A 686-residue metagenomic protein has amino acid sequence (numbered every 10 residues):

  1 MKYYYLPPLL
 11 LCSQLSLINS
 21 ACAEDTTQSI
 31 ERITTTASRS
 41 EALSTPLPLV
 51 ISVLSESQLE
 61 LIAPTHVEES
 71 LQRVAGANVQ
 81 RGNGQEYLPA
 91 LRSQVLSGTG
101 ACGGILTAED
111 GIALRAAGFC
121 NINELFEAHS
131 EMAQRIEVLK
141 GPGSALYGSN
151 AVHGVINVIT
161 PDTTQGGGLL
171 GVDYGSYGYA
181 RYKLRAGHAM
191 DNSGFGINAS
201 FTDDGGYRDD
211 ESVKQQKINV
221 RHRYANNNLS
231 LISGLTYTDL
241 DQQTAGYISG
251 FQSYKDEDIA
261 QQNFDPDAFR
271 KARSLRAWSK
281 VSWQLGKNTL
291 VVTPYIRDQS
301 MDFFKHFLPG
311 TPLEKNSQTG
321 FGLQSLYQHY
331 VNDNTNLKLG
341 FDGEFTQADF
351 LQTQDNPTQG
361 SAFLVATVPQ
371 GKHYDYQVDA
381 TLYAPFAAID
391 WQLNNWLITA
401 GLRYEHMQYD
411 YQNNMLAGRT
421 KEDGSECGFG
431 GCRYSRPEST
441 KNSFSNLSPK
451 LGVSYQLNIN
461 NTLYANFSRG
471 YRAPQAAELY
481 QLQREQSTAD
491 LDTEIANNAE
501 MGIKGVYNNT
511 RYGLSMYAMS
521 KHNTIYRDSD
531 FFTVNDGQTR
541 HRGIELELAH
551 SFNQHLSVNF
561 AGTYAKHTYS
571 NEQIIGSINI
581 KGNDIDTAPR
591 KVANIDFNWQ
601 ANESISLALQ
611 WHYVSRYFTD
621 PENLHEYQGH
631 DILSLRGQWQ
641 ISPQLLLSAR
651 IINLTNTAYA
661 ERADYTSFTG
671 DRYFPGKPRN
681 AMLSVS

Functional and structural regions predicted by a protein language model:
T36, E68-I112: Extracytoplasmic beta-strand/coil segments of soluble accessory domains associated with Gram-negative outer-membrane
I112-K140, I159-P161: Short acidic/polar hinge/loop motifs at secondary-structure boundaries that mediate gating or recognition
S176-D203, R208-A245, D267-T289, V331-T335 (+3 more regions): Transmembrane beta-barrel wall of Gram-negative outer-membrane proteins
H188, K280, K287-K305, Q456 (+2 more regions): Membrane-embedded beta-barrel scaffold of Gram-negative outer-membrane proteins
A225-T238, R270-E422, V506, T510-A518 (+2 more regions): Face-selective signature of the C-terminal outer-membrane beta-barrel domain
Y327-N334, Q392-I398, M407, R511-K521 (+2 more regions): Gram-negative outer-membrane beta-barrel transporters
Q328-K338, D342-T346, Y376-M519, S551-N553 (+4 more regions): Structural signature of Gram-negative outer-membrane beta-barrels, strongest in the C-terminal barrel of TonB-dependent
Y613-F618, Q638-S686: C-terminal beta-signal and adjacent terminal beta-strands/loops of Gram-negative outer-membrane beta-barrel proteins
